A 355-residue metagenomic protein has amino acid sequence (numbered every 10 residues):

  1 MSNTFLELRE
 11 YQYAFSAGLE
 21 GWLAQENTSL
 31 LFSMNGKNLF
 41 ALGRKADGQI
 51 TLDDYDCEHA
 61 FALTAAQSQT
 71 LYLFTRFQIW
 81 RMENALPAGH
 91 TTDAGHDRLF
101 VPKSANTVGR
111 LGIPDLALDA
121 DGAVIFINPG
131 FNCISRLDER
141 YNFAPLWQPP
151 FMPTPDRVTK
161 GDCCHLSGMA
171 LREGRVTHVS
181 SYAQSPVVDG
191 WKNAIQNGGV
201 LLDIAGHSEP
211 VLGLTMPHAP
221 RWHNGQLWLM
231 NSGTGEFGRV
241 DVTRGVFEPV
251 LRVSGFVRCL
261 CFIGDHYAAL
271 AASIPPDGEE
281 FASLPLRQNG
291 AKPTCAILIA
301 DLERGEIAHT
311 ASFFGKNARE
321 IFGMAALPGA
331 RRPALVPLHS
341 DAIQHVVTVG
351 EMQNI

Functional and structural regions predicted by a protein language model:
M1-I355: Sequence-structural signature of mature extracellular/luminal beta-sheet repeat domains, prominently beta-propellers
